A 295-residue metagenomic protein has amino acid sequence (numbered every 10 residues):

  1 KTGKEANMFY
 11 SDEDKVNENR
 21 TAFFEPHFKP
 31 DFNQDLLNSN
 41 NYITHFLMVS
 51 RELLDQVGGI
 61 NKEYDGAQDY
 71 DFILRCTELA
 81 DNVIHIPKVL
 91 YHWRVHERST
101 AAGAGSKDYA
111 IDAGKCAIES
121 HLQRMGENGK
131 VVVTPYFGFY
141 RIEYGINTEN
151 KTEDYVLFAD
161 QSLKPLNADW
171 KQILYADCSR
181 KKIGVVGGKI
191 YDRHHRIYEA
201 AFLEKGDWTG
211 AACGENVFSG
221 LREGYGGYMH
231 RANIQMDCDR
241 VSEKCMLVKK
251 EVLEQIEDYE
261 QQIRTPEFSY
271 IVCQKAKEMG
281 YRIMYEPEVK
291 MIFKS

Functional and structural regions predicted by a protein language model:
K1-F23, H96, L163-G210: Conserved donor NDP-sugar-binding/catalytic core segment of glycosyltransferases
M8, N17, M48-V49, G66-A67 (+9 more regions): Conserved active-site beta-strand element of glycosyltransferases/polysaccharide synthases
V16, A22-M48, E52, G206-E251: A recurrent flexible, glycine/aromatic-enriched loop bordering the glycosyltransferase active site that acts as
F32-D112, D258-I263: Conserved nucleotide-sugar donor-binding catalytic segment
G58-L74, S106-Y109, Q235-Y285, V289-I292: Donor nucleotide-sugar recognition loop
R98-E153, N216-N233: Non-catalytic membrane-proximal stalk/linker segments that position and tether the catalytic domains
V156: Short aromatic/hydrophobic "clamp" motif used to bind/position activated sugar donors
A159-Q161: Catalytic metal- and UDP-sugar-binding loop of GT-A-like glycosyltransferases, i.e., residues flanking the conserved
